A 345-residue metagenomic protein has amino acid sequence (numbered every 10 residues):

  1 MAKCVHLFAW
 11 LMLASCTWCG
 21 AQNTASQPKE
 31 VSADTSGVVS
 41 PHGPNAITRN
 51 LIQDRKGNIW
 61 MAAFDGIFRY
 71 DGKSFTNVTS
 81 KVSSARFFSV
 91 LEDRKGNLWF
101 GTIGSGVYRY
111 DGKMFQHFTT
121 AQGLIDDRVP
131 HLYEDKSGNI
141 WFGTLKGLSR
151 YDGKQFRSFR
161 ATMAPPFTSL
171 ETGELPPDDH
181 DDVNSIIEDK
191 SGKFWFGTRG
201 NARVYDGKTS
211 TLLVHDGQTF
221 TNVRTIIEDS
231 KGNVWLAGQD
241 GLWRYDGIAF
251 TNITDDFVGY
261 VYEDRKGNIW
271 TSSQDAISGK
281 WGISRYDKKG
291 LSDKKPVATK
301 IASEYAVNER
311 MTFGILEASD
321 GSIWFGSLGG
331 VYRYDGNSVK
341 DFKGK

Functional and structural regions predicted by a protein language model:
A2-K345: Carboxylate-rich, polar loop motifs that coordinate divalent cations or form catalytic acidic clusters
